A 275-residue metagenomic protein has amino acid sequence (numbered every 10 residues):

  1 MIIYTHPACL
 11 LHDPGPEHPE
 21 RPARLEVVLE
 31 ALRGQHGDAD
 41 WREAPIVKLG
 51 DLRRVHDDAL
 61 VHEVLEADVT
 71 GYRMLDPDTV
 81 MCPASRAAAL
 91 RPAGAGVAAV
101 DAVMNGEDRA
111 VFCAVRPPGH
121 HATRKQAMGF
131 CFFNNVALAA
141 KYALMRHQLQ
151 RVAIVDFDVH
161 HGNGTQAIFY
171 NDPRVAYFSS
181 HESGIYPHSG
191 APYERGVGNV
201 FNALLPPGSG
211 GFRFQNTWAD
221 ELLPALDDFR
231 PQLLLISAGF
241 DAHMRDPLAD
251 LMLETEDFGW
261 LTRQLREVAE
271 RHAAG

Functional and structural regions predicted by a protein language model:
M1-V155, H160-G275: HDAC/HDAC-like amidohydrolase catalytic core signature
